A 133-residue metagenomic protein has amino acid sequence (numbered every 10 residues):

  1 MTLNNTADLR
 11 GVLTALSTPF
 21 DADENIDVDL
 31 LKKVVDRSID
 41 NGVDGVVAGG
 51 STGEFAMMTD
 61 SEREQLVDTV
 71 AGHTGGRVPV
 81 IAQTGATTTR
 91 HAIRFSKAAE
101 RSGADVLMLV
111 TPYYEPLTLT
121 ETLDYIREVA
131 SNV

Functional and structural regions predicted by a protein language model:
T2-V133: Active-site beta->alpha loop and helix N-cap motifs at the rims of alpha/beta catalytic domains
